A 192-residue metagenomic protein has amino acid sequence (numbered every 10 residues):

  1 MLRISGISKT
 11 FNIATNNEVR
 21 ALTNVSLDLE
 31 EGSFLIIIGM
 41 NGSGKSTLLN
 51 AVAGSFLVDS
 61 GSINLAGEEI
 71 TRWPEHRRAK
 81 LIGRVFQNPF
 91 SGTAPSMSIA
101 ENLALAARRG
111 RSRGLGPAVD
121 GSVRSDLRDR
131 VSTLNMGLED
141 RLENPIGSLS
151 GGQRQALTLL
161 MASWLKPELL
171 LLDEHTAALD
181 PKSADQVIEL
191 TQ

Functional and structural regions predicted by a protein language model:
M1-I4, T10-N24, I36, P74: A short, flexible loop at the N-terminus of ABC-type nucleotide-binding domains that lies
I38-M40: The feature captures the beta-strand-to-loop junction immediately N-terminal to the Walker
A53: Helix-to-loop junction immediately C-terminal to a conserved catalytic motif
G61-E69: Conserved ABC transporter NBD signature motif
E69-G83, S91, R113-D120, R124: ABC ATPase NBD coupling module
S96-S112: Q-loop/switch helix immediately C-terminal to the Walker
A162-S163: ABC ATPase C-loop
E174-H175: Walker B catalytic motif
